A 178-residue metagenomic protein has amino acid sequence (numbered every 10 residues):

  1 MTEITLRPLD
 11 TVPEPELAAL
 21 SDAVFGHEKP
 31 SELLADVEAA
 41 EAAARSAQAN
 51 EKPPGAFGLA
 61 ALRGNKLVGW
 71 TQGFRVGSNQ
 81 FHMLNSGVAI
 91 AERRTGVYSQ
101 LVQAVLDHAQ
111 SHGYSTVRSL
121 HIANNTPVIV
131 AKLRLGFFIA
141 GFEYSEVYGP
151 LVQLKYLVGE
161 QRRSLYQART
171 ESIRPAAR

Functional and structural regions predicted by a protein language model:
E3-A19: A short beta-loop-alpha structural element at the N-terminal edge of CoA-dependent acyl/N-acetyltransferase catalytic
T11, D22-Q80, L84, A89: Acetyl-CoA-dependent GNAT
N79, S115, F138: Short acidic/polar active-site loop segments enriched in Thr and Asp
V88, R94-D107, R134: Conserved acetyl-CoA-binding loop-helix of GNAT-fold acetyltransferases
L101, N125-V128: Conserved short alpha-helix immediately C-terminal to the canonical SAM/SAH-binding motif I of Rossmann-like
A109-H121: Conserved GNAT acetyl-CoA-binding A-motif
R118-I122, I129, L133-Q153: Conserved catalytic-core motifs of GNAT/GCN5-like acyltransferases
S145-R178: C-terminal "cap" of GNAT-fold acetyltransferases
